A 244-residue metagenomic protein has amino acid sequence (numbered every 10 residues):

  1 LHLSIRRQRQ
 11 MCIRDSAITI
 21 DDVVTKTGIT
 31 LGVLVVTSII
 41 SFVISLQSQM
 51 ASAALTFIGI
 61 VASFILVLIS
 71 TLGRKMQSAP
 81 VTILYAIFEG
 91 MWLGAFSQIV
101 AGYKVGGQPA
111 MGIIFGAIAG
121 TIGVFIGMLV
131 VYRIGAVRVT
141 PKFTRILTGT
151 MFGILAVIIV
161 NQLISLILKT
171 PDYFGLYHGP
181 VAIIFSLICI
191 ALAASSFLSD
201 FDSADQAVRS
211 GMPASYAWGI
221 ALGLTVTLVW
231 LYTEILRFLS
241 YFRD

Functional and structural regions predicted by a protein language model:
L1-R9, I13: Single conserved hydrophobic/aromatic residue that forms the stacking wall/gate of nucleotide- or nucleobase-binding
Q10, L176-D244: C-terminal transmembrane helix-loop-helix hairpin of multi-pass membrane proteins
R14-V23: Cytosolic juxtamembrane amphipathic/interface segments immediately preceding and feeding into a transmembrane helix
I39-F96: Active-site cofactor/substrate anionic-group-binding motifs, chiefly glycine- and Lys/Arg-rich phosphate-binding loops
S48-V61, P109-V124, I183-A193: Structural signature of hydrophobic alpha-helical transmembrane segments
F64-A79, M128-P141, S203: C-terminal ends of transmembrane helices
S78-E89, I114-A119, P141-M151: Cytoplasmic-side transmembrane-helix entry/capping segments in multi-pass membrane proteins
A86-I99, T148-I159, A221-L222: Small-residue-rich segments of transmembrane alpha-helices in multi-pass membrane proteins, especially helix faces
